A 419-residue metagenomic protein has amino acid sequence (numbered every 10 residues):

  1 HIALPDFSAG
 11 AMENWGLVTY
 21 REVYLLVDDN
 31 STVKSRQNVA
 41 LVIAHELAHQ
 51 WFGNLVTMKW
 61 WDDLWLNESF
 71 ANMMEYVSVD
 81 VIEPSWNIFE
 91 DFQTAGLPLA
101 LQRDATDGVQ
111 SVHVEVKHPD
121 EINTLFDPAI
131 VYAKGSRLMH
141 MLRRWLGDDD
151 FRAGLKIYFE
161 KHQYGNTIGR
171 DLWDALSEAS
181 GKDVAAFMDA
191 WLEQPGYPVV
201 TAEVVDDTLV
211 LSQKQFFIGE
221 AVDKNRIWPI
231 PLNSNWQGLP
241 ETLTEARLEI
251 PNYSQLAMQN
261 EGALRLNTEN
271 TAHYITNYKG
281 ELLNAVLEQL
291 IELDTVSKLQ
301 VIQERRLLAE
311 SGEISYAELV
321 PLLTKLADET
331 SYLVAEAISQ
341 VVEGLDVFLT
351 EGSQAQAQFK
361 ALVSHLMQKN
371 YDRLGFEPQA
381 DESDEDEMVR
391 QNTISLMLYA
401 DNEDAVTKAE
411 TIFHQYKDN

Functional and structural regions predicted by a protein language model:
H1-V222, G344, T350-H365, K369-R373: Hydrophobic alpha-helical and helix-loop surface patches within well-folded domains that function as non-catalytic
N30-K34, Q50, W145, L232 (+2 more regions): Short C-terminal domain-edge/linker segments immediately following a structured domain
L97-P98, V205, V210-S212, E220-K224 (+2 more regions): Long, ordered, helix-rich scaffold segments
Q194-G196, R226, I250: Residues that act as N-cap/strand-start positions at coil-to-secondary-structure junctions
I227-P231: Exposed beta-strand and adjacent loop surfaces of beta-rich binding modules that mediate intermolecular recognition
